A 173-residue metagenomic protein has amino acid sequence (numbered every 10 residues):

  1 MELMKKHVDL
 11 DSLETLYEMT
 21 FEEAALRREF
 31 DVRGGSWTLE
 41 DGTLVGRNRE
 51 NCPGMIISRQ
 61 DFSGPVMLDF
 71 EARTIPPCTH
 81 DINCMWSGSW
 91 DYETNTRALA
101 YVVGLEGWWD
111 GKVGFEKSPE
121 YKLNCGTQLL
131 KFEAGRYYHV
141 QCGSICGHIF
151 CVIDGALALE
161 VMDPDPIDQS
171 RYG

Functional and structural regions predicted by a protein language model:
M1-V66, I75-P77, H148, L157: Low-complexity, Ser/Thr/Pro/Gly-rich disordered linker/stalk regions
S12, D61-S63, K131-G135, I167: Surface-exposed coil/turn segments at beta-strand junctions on protein surfaces, enriched
F21, L68-F70, G135-I153: Short tryptophan-centered beta-strand motifs in secreted/extracellular beta-sheet-rich domains of glycan-recognition
N48-K117: Secretory/extracellular carbohydrate-interaction modules and structurally similar beta-sandwich "look-alikes"
K117-H139: Short, aromatic/His-centered strand-loop micro-motif at the edge of beta-sheets
C125, A156-V161: Surface-exposed loop/edge segments in extracytoplasmic proteins
V161-G173: Flexible glycan-contacting loops in extracellular carbohydrate-active proteins
